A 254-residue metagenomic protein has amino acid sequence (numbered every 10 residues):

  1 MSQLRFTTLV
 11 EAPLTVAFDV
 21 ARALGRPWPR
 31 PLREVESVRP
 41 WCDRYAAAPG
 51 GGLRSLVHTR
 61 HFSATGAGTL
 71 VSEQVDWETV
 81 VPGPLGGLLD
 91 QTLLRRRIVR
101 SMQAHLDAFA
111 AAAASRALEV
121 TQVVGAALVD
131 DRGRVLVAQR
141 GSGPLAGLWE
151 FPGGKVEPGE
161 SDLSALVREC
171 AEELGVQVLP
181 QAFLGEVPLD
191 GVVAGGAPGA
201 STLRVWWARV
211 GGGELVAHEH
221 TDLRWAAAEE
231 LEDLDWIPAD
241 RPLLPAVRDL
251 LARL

Functional and structural regions predicted by a protein language model:
M1-L32: Hydrophobic ligand-binding cavity/cleft-lining segments
A17-L24, W41-Y45, V71-E73, H105 (+6 more regions): Hydrophobic pocket/interface hotspot
G25-V80, L88-Q91, C170: Hydrophobic-ligand binding "helix-grip"
E78-A117, L243, V247, L254: A conserved amphipathic terminal alpha-helix motif
S115-V135, K155: Conserved N-terminal beta-strand and adjoining loop/helix that marks the start of the Nudix/MutT-like hydrolase domain
R134-E172, V176: Conserved Nudix-box catalytic region and its N-terminal flanking loop in Nudix hydrolases and closely related
Q177-E186: A short coil-to-beta-strand element that immediately follows conserved catalytic motifs
V187-L215, R224, A228, V247: Active-site-adjacent beta-strand/loop module that shapes the phosphate/pyrophosphate-binding cleft
